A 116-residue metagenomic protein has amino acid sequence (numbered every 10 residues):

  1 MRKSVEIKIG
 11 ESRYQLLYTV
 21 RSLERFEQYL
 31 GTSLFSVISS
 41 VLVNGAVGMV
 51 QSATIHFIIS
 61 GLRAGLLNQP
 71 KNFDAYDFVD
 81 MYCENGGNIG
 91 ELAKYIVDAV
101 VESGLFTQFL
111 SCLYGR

Functional and structural regions predicted by a protein language model:
M1-R13, Q28, T32-V47, H56 (+1 more regions): Charged interaction scaffolds used for protein-protein
L16: Active-site-adjacent beta-strand anchor residues
T19: Residue-level signal for threonine
L23-F26: N-terminal accessory segment detector
I59-L62: Beta-strand/beta-sandwich contexts
